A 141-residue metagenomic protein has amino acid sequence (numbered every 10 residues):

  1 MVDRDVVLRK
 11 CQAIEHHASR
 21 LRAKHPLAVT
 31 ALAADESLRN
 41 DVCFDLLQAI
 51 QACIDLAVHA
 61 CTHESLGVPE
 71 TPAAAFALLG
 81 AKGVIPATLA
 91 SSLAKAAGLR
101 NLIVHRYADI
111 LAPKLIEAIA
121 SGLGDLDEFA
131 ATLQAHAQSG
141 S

Functional and structural regions predicted by a protein language model:
M1-S141: Solvent-exposed interaction patches of small proteins and small membrane subunits
